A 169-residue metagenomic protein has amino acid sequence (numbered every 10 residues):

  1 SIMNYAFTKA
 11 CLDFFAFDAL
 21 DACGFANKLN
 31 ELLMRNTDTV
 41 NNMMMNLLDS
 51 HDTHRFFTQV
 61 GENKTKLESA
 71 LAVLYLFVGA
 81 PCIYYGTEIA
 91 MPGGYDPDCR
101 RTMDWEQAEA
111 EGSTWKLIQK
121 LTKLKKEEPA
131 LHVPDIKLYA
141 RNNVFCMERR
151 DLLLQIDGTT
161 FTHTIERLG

Functional and structural regions predicted by a protein language model:
S1-T39, V73, P92-K120, F161 (+1 more regions): Active-site-proximal helices and loops of the catalytic beta/alpha 8
I2-A6, N42, N46-D49, H54-K64 (+1 more regions): Aromatic/acidic polysaccharide-binding cleft in carbohydrate-active enzymes
L32-M34, A70-A72, D135, N143-V144: Generic recognition of flexible, low-complexity loop/linker segments
T37-N41, G79-C82, K126-V133: Residue-level signal for secondary-structure boundary elements
I89, V133-A140: Acidic carboxylate-rich catalytic motifs and surrounding loops in phosphoryl-/glycosyl-chemistry enzymes
S113-P134: Conserved, function-defining core regions and hallmark residues within catalytic/recognition domains
K123, L138-G169: Carbohydrate-binding surface patches
